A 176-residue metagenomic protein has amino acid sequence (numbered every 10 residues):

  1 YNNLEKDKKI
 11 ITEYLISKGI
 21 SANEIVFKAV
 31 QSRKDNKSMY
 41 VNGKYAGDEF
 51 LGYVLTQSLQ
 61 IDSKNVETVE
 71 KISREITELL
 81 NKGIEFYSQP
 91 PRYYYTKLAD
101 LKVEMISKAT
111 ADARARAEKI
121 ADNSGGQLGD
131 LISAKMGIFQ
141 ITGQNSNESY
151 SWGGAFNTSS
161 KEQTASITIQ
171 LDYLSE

Functional and structural regions predicted by a protein language model:
Y1-E176: Short, charge-dense linear interaction motifs
